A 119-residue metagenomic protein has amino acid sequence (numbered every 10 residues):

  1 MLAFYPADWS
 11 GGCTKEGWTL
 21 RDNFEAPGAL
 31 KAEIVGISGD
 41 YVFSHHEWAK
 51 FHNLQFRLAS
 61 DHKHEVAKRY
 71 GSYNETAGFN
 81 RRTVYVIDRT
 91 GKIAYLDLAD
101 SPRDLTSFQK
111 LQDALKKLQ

Functional and structural regions predicted by a protein language model:
M1-Q119: Chalcogenol-based redox active-site neighborhoods
